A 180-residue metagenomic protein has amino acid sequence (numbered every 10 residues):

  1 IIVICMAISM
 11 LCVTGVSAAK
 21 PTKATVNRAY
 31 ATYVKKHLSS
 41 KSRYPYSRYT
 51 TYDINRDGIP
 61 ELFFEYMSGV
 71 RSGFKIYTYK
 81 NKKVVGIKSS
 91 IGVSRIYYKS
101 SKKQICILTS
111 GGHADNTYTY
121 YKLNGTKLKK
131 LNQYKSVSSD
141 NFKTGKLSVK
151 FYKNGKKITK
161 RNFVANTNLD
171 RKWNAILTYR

Functional and structural regions predicted by a protein language model:
I1-A18: Sec-dependent N-terminal signal peptides of Gram-positive bacterial secreted proteins and lipoproteins
V13, A19-A24, R28, K35-K41 (+1 more regions): Acidic, small-residue rich beta-repeat scaffolds with periodic aromatic anchors
K41-P45, K88-S90: Surface loop/turn motifs at the tips and blade-to-blade linkers of beta-strand repeat domains
P45-I54, S94-Q104: Beta-propeller blade termini
R56-Y66, K103-I107: Acidic/hydrophobic-patterned starts of short beta strands in beta-sheet-rich repeat architectures
I59, V70-F74, S90-G92, L108 (+1 more regions): Short, surface-exposed coil-to-beta transition loops
G73-I87, Y121-N124: Beta-propeller blade repeat segments, especially FG-GAP/WD-type strand-to-loop junctions in 6- to 7-bladed propeller
S90-R95, V137-S138: Short coil/turn segments at the loop-to-beta-strand junctions that recur within blades of beta-propeller repeat folds
